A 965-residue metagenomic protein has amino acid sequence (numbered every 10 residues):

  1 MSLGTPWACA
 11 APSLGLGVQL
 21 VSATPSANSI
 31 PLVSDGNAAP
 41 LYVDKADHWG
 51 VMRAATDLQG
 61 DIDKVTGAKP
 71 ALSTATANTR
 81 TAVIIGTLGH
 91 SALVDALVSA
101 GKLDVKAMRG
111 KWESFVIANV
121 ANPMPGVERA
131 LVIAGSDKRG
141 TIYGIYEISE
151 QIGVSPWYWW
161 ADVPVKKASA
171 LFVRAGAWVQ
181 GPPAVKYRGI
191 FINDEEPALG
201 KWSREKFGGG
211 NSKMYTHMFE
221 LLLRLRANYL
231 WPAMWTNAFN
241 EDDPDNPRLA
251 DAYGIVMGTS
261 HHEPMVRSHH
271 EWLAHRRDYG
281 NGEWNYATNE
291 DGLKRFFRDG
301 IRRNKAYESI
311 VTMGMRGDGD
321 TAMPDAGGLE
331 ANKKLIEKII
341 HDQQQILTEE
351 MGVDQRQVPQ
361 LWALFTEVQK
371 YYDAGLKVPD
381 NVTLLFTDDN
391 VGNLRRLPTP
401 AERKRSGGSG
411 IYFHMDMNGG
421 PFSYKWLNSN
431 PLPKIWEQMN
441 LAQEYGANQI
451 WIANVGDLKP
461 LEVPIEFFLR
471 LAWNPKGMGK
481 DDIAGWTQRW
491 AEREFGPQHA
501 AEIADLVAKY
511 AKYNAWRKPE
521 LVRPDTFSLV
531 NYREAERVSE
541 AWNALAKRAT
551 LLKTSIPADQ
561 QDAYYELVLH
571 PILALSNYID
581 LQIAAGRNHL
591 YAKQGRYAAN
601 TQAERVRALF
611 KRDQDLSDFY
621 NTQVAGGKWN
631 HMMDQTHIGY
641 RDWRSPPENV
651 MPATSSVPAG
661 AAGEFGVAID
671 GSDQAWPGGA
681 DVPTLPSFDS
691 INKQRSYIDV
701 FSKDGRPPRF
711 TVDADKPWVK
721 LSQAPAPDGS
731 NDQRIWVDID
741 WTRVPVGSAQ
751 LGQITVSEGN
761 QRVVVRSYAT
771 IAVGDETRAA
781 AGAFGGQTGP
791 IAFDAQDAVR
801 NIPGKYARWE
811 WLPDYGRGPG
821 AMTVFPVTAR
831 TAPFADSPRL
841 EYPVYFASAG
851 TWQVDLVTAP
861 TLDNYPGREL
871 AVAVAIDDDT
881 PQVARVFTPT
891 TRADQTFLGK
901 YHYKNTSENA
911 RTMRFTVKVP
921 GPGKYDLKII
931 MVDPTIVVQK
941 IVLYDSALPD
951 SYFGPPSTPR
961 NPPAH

Functional and structural regions predicted by a protein language model:
M1-T5: Bacterial N-terminal signal peptides
C9-P182, S848: Contiguous, structured surface segment used for ligand recognition
S99, L103-A287, K305, L361-F365 (+4 more regions): Feature activates predominantly on carbohydrate-active enzymes
V165-V173, E241-A252, Y279-S406, S539 (+2 more regions): Gly/Pro-rich turn-and-neighbor structural signature
L223, N228-W231, N237-A238, D245 (+2 more regions): Structured mid-domain segments that build the active-site/substrate or prosthetic-cofactor binding neighborhood
A233, V256, H261, R267-D299 (+16 more regions): Hydrophobic targeting/anchoring helices
R533-Y697, Q753-I754: Histidine-centered catalytic/metal-binding microenvironments
K693-H965: Extracytoplasmic
